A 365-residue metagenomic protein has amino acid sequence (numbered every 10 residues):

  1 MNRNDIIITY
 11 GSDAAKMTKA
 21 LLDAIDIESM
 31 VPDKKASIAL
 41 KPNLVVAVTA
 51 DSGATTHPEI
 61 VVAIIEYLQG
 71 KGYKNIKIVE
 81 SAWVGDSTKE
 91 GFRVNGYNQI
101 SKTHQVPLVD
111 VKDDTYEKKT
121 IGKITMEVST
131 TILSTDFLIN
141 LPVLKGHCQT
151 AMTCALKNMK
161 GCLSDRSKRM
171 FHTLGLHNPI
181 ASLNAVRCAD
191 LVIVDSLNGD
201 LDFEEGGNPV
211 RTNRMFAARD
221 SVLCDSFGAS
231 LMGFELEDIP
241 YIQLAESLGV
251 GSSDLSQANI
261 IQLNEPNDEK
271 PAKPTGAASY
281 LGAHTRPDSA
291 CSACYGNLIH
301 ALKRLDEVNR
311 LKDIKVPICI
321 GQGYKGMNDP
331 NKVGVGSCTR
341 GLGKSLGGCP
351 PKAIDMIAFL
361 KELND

Functional and structural regions predicted by a protein language model:
M1-D365: N-terminal and secondary-structure boundary signal
